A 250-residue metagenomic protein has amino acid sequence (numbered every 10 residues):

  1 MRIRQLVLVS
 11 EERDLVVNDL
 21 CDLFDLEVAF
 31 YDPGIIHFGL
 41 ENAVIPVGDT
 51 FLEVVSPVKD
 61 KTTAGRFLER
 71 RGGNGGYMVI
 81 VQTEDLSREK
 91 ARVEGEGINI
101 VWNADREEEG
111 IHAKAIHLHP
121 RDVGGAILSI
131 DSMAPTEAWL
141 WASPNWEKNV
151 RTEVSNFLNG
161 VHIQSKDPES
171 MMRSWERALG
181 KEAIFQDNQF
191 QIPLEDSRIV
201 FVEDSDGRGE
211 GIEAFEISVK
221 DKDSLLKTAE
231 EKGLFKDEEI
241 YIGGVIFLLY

Functional and structural regions predicted by a protein language model:
M1-K61: An N-terminus-focused feature that recognizes amino-terminal "leader" regions
M1-V17, N74-V81, M133-M172, I212-F215: N-terminal beta-strand motif that seeds the catalytic metal site of vicinal oxygen chelate
E12-D14, A43-G48, L68-N74, L118-V123 (+2 more regions): Short, low-complexity cationic-aromatic patches
D14-E27, R88-G97, D167-E182, L226-K227: Amphipathic alpha-helical segments
G34-I36, N42-V44, G48-V81, S87-E96 (+3 more regions): Active-site-adjacent scaffolding segments
E41-A43, Y77, H112-I116, F190 (+1 more regions): Short beta-strand micro-motifs in enzyme catalytic cores
E53, K90-G160, Q191, E195-R208 (+2 more regions): Vicinal oxygen chelate
K181-F190: Surface-exposed, low-hydrophobicity interaction/linker segments
